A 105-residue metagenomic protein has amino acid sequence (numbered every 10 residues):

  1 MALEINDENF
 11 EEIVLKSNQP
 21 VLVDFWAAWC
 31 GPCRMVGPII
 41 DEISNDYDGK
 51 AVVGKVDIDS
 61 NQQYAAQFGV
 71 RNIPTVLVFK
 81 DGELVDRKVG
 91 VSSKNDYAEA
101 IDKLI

Functional and structural regions predicted by a protein language model:
M1, N6, W26, V52-G54: Conserved Rossmann-like nucleotide-binding pocket used by diverse enzymes that bind dinucleotide cofactors
L3, V78-I105: Non-catalytic, surface beta->alpha helical segment in thiol-disulfide oxidoreductase systems
L3-P20, Q62: A short beta-strand-turn-helix
N18-P20, G37-V56: Conserved helix-turn-beta segment immediately C-terminal to the redox Cys motif in thioredoxin-like folds
N18-Q19, F25-W29, N72: Short pre-active-site segment immediately N-terminal to redox-active cysteine/selenocysteine motifs in thiol-based
F25-I39: Conserved redox-active cysteine motifs that mediate thiol-disulfide chemistry, especially di-cysteine Cys-X(1-2)-Cys
I58-Y64: Structural microenvironment flanking redox-active thiols in thiol-disulfide oxidoreductases
